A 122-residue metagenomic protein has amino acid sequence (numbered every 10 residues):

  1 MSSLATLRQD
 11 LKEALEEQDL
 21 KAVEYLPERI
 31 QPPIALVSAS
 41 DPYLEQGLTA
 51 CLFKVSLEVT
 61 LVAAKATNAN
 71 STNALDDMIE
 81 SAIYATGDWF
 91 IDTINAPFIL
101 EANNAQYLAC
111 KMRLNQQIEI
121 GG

Functional and structural regions predicted by a protein language model:
M1-Y25, R29, S40-G122: Charged, amphipathic alpha-helical segments and their flanking helix caps
A35-V37: Two-metal-ion RNase H-like nuclease active-site motif
